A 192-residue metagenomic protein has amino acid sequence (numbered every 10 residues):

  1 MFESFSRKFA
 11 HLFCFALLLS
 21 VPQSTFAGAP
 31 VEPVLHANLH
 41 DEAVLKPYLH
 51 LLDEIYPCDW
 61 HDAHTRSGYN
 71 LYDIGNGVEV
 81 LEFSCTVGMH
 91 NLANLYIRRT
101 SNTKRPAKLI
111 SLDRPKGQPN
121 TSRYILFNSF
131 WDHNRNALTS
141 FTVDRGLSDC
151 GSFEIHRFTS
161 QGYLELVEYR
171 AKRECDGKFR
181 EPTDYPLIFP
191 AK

Functional and structural regions predicted by a protein language model:
F2-F13: Bacterial N-terminal signal peptides that target proteins for export
H11-V21: Bacterial N-terminal signal peptides
S24-E79, F179-K192: Terminal domain-start segments
G75-S84, N134-F141: Acidic/hydrophobic-patterned starts of short beta strands in beta-sheet-rich repeat architectures
F83-M89, S101, T142-L147: Short, flexible beta-strand-to-coil junctions
M89-I97, S148-E154: Structural motif
N102-I110: Surface-exposed loop/turn elements that mediate protein-protein interactions on large endomembrane-trafficking
L109-K192: Short aromatic loop motif centered on NTY/YTY
